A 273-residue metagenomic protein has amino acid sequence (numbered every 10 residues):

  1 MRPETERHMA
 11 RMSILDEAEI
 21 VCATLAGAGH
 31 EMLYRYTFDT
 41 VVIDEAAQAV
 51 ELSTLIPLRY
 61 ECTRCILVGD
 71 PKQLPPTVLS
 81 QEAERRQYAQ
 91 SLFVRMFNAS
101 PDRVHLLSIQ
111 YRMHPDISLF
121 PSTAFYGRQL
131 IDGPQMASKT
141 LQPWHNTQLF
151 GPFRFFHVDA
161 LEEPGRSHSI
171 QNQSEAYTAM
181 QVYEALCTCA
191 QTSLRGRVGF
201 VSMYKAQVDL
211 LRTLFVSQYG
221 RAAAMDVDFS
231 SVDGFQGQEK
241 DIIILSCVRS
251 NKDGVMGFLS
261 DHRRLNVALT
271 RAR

Functional and structural regions predicted by a protein language model:
M1-D39, S53: Conserved helicase NTPase catalytic core signature
A26-R273: Conserved helicase motor core of SF1/SF2 NTP-dependent helicases
